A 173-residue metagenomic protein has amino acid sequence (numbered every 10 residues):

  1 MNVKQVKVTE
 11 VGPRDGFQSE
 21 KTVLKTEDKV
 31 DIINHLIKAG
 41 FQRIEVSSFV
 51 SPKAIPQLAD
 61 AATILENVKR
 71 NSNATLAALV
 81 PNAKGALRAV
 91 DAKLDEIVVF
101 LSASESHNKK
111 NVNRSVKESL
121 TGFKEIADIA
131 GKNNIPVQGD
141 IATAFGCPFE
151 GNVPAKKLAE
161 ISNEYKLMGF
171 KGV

Functional and structural regions predicted by a protein language model:
M1-K21, V98-N111, K132-F149: N-terminal small/glycine-rich loop or linker at the start of catalytic domains across soluble metabolic enzymes
N2-F49, Q57-T63, N67-N73: Conserved N-terminal beta1-alpha1 strand-loop-helix module at the mouth
K4-V6, G40-Q42, R70-L76, L94-D95 (+2 more regions): Short, well-ordered coil/turn segments that N-cap beta-strands
V11-D28, A74-A83, K110-V116, T143-K156: Active-site mouth loops of central-metabolism enzymes
G16, L36, A89, I97 (+2 more regions): Conserved, mostly hydrophobic/aromatic
Q42-N67, F100-R114, T143-E150: Glycine-rich, proline-tolerant flexible connector loops at the mouths of alpha/beta enzymes
A54-A78, K117-G139, E160-E164: Alpha-helix-loop-beta-strand connector modules within alpha/beta enzyme cores
N82-K93: Catalytic cores of alpha/beta
